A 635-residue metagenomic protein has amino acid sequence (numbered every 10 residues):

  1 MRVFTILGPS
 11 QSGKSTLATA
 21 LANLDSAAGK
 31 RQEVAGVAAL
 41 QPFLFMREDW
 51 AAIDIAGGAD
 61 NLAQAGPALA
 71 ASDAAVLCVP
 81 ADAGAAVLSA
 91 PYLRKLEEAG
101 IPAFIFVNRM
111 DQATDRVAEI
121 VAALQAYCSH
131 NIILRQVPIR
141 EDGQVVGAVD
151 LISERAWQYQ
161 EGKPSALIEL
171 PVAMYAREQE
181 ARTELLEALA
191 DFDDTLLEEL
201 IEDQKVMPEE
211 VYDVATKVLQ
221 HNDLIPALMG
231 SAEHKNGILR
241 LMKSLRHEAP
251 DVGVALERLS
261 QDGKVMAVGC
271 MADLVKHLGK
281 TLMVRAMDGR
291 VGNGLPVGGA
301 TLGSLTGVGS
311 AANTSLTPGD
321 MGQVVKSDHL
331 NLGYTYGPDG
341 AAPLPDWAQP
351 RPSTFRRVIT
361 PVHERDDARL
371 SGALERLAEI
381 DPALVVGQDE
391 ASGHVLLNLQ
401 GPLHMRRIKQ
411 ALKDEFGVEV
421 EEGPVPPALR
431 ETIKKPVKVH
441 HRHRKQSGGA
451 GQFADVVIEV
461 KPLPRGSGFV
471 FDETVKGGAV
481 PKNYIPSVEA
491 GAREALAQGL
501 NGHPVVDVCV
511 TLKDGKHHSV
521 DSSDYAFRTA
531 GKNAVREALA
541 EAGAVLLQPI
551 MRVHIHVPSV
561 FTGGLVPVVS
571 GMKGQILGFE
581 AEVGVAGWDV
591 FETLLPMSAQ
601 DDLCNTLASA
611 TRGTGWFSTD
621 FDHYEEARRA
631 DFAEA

Functional and structural regions predicted by a protein language model:
M1-A635: Structural and coupling elements of P-loop NTPases
